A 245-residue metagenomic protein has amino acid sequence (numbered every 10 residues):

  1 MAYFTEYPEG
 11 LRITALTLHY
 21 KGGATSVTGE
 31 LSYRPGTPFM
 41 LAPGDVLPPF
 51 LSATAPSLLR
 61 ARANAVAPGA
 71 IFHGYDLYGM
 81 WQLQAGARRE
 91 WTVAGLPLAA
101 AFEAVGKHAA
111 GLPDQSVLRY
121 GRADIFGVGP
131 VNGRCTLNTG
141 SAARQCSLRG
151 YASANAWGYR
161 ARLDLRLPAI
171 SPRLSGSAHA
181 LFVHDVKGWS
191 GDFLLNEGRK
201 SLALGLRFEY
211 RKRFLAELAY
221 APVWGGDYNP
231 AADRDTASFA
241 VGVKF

Functional and structural regions predicted by a protein language model:
M1-Y3, L41-H73, P113-S147: Solvent-exposed loop segments that connect transmembrane elements
F4, I13-T17, Q84-G86, R160-D164 (+2 more regions): Membrane-embedded beta-strand positions in outer-membrane beta-barrel channels/transporters
T5-G10, G74-G79, G150-N155, F193-G198 (+1 more regions): Replace "Gram-negative outer membrane beta-barrel proteins" with "bacterial and organellar outer membrane beta-barrel
T14, G29-Y33, A100-G106, A178-H184 (+4 more regions): Transmembrane beta-barrel strands of outer-membrane/channel proteins
H19-G23, T92-A100, P168-S177, R211-R213: Short loop/turn motifs that connect adjacent beta-strands in outer-membrane beta-barrel proteins
G22-A24, Y33-T37, W91, A104-A110 (+4 more regions): Transmembrane beta-strands of outer-membrane beta-barrel pores
F39-V46, L112-R119, G188-E197, D227-R234: Outer-membrane beta-barrel translocator domains and adjoining extracellular loop/strand segments of Gram-negative
D233-F245: Outer-membrane beta-barrel "beta-signal"
